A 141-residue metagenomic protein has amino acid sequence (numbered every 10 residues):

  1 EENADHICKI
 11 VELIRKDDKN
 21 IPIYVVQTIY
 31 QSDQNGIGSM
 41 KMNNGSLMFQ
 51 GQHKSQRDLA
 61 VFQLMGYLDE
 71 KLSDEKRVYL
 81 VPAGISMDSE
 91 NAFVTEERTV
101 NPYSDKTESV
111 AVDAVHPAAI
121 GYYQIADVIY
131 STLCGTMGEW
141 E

Functional and structural regions predicted by a protein language model:
E1, T28-D33, G84-E90, V115-H116: Solvent-exposed loop/turn segments at secondary-structure junctions within structured extracellular/periplasmic domains
N3, I7, Y122: Aromatic/hydrophobic pocket-lining residues that form the small-molecule binding cavity in soluble enzyme cores
I7-E12, V61, M65: Generic structural signal for well-ordered alpha-helices, preferentially at hydrophobic/aromatic core positions
K16-Y24, L72-Y79, T136: Loop/turn elements at helix/coil->beta-strand transitions in domains of secreted/extracellular proteins
I21-Q27, V78-A83, H116, Q124-I125 (+1 more regions): Structural recognition of the beta-strand scaffold that forms the well-ordered cores of secreted hydrolase catalytic
Q31-I85, A119-Y123: Substrate-gating cap/lid alpha-helix
A83-D113: Mobile gating loops/cap/lid regions near enzyme active sites that modulate substrate access
P102-E141: Histidine-centered active-site loop/cap adjacent to the catalytic His in serine esterases/O-acetyl transfer systems
